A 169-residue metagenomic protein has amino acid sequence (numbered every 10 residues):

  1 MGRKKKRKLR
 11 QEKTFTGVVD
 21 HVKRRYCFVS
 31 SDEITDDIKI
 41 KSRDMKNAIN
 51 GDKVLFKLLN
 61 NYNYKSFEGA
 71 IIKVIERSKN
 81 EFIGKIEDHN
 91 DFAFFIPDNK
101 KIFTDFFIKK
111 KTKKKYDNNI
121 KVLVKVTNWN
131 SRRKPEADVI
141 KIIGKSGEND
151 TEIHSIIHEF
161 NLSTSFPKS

Functional and structural regions predicted by a protein language model:
M1-S169: Charge-lined substrate channels and their catalytic hotspots, especially those that engage the 3′ end of RNA
